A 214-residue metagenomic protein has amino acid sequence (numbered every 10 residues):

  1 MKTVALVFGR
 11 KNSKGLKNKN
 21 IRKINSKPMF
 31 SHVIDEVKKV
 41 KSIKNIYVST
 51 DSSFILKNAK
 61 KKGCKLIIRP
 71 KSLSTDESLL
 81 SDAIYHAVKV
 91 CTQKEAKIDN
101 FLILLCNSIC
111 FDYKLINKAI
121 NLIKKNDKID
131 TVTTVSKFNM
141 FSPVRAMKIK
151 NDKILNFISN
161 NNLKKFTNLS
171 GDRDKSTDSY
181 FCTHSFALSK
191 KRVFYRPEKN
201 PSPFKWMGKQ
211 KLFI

Functional and structural regions predicted by a protein language model:
M1-K17: N-terminal nucleotide-binding beta1-loop-alpha1 segment
R22-K23, V48: Conserved SAM-binding loop
M29-N45: A short, N-terminal amphipathic alpha-helix
S31, I46-T50, T134: Short internal beta-strands
I43, A96-I98, N126-I129: Short, high-confidence coil segments that cap the C-terminus of an alpha-helix and link into the following beta-strand
Y47, S53-L102, C110-F111, N117-K118: Short phosphate-binding loop-to-helix
D82, I109-W206: Conserved core of the sugar-phosphate nucleotidyltransferase
K205-W206, L212-I214: Conserved active-site beta-strand element of glycosyltransferases/polysaccharide synthases
